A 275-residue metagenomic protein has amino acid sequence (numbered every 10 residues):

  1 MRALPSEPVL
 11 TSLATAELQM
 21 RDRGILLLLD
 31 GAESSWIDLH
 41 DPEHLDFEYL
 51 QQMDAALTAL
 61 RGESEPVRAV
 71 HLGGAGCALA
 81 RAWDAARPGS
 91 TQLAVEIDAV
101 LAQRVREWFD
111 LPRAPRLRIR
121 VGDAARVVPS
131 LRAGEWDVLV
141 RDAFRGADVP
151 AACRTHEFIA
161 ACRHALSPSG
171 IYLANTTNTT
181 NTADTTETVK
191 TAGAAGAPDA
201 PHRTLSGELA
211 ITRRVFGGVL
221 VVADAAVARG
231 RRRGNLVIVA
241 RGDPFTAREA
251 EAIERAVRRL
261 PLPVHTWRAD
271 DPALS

Functional and structural regions predicted by a protein language model:
M1-D22, S34-P42, Q51, T58-A59 (+2 more regions): SAM/dcSAM-binding transferase cores
E7-V9, R21, H40-A165, D199-T204 (+2 more regions): The AdoMet/dcAdoMet-binding core of the Class I SAM-like
I25-D30: Short polybasic amphipathic segments
A32-W36, F144-A147, T179: A short, flexible beta-alpha/helix-coil linker loop
E33, E63, A85, D142-A143 (+3 more regions): General secondary-structure edge motif
A56-R61, L101-Q103, D123-R126, S169-N175 (+2 more regions): Short C-terminal domain-edge/linker segments immediately following a structured domain
G89, A114-R116, S169, F216-G218 (+1 more regions): A generic structural signal for alpha->beta connector loops
P150, H156-R248: C-terminal substrate-binding/active-site "lid" region of AdoMet-derived donor-dependent transferases
